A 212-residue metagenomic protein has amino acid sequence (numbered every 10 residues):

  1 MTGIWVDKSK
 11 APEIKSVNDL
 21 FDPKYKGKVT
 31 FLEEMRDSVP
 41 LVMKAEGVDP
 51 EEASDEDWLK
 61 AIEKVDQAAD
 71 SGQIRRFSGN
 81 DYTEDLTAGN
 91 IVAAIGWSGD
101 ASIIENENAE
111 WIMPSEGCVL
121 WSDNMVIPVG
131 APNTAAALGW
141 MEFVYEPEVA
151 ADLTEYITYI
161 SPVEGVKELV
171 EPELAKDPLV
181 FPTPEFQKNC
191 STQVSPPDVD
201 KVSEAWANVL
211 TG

Functional and structural regions predicted by a protein language model:
M1-N90: Extracytoplasmic ligand-binding site segments that recognize negatively charged/polar headgroups
D22-K26, M43-V48, A69-D70, T87 (+5 more regions): Sec-exported extracytoplasmic/periplasmic mature domains
E34-M35, G96-S98, I157: Short, well-ordered beta-to-alpha junction loops that form the rim of enzyme active sites and present histidine/acidic
L59-A68, R76, N106-A131, A175: Periplasmic-binding protein-like
Y82-D85, D100-A101, A137, A150: Short, hydrophobic alpha-helical packing/hinge segments within bilobed ligand-binding/sensory domains
E84, T183-G212: Conserved C-terminal helix/tail region of periplasmic/extracytoplasmic solute-binding proteins
T87-A88, A93-E110: A ligand-binding cleft/hinge motif common to bilobed small-molecule-binding domains
P128-Q187: Mature extracytoplasmic/periplasmic domains
